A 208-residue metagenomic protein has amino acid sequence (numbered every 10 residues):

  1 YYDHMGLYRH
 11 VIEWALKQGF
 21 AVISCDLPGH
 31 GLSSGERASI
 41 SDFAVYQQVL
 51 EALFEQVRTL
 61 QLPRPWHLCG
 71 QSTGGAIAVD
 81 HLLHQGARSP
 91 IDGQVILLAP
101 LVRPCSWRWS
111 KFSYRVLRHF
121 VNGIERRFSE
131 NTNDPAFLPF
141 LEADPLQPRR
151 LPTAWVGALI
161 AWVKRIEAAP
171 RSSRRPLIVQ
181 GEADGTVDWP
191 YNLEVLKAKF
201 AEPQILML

Functional and structural regions predicted by a protein language model:
Y2-M5, G31-L62: Catalytic nucleophile-loop/oxyanion-hole region of alpha/beta-hydrolase and closely related hydrolase-like folds
I12-E36: Conserved alpha/beta-hydrolase
Q61-S72: Alpha/beta-hydrolase fold nucleophile elbow
I96-C105: Active-site nucleophile loop of the alpha/beta-hydrolase fold
Q147-A169: Active-site nucleophile elbow and catalytic-triad environment of alpha/beta-hydrolase enzymes
S172, I178-D184: Short beta-strand/loop motif that positions the catalytic acidic residue of the alpha/beta-hydrolase fold
R174, D188-K197: Short alpha-helix in the alpha/beta-hydrolase fold that links the catalytic acid
K197-L208: Catalytic histidine neighborhood in serine/cysteine hydrolases with alpha/beta-hydrolase-type architecture
